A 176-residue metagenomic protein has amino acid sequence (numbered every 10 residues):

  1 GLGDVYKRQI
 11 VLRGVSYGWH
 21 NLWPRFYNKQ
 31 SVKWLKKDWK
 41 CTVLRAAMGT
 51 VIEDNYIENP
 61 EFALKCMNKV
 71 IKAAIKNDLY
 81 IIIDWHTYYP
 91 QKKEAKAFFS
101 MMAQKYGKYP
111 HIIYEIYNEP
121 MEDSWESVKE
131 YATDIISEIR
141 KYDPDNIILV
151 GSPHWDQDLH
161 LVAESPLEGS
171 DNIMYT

Functional and structural regions predicted by a protein language model:
L2-Y6: Short, small-residue-biased leader/transition segments that mark boundaries at the very start of proteins
Q9-G14, N172-M174: A residue-level signal for beta-strand positions that form part of recognition/binding surfaces within mature
V11-Y27: Short, surface-exposed, low-complexity cationic segments
R13, G49, M121: Localized chelating/binding microdomains that coordinate divalent metal ions or stabilize phosphate-bearing
Y17-W19, M48, W85-T87, I116-N118: Short glycine-centered, acidic/aromatic-flanked micro-motifs in structured strand/loop junctions that mark active-site
W19, P24, T42, Y80 (+3 more regions): Extracellular glycoside hydrolase catalytic/binding regions
N28-M101, R140-Y142: Aromatic-lined substrate-binding rim segments of carbohydrate-active enzymes
